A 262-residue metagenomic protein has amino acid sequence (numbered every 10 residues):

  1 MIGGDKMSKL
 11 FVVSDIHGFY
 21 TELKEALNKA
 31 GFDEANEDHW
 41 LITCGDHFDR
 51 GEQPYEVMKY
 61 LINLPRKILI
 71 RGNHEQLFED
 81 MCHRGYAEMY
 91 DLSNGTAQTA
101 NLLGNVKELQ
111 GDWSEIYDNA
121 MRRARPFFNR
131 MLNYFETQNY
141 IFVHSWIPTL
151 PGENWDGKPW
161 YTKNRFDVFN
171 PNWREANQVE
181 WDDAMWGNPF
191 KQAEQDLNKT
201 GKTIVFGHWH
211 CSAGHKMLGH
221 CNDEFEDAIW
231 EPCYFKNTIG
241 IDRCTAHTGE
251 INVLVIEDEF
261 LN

Functional and structural regions predicted by a protein language model:
M1-K59: N-terminal active-site segment of His-dependent metallophosphoesterases
G4-K6, E34-N36, N63, Q195-T200 (+1 more regions): Flexible, charged surface loops at secondary-structure boundaries
V12, L41-T43, L69-I70, I141 (+2 more regions): Residue-level marker for buried hydrophobic side chains located in beta-strands that build the well-ordered beta-sheet
D15, D46, L61, G72-N73 (+5 more regions): Divalent metal-coordination and catalytic microenvironments
H17-G18, D49, E75-Q76, I147 (+2 more regions): Short, glycine/acidic-enriched loop or turn micro-motifs at the edges of active sites
E37-D38, P54-Q138, V168-P171: Active-site neighborhood of divalent metal-dependent phosphoester bond hydrolases
A100-N101, V106-I239, C244-G249, F260: Acidic, His/Gly-enriched loop-helix segments that form or flank divalent-metal centers in metallo-dependent hydrolases
V255-E259: Short beta-strand-to-coil "C-cap" segments at the C-terminal boundary of structured domains/repeats, marking
